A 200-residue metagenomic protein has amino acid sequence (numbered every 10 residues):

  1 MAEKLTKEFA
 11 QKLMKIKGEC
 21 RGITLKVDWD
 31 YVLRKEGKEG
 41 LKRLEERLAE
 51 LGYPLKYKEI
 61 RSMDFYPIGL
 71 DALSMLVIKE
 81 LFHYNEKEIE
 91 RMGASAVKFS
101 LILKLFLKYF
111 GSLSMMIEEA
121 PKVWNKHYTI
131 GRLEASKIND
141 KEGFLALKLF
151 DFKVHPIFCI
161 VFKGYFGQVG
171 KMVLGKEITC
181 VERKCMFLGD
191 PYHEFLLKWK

Functional and structural regions predicted by a protein language model:
A2-G22, D28, N125-K163, K171-K200: Short terminal or interdomain "cap/linker" segment that borders an active site or interface and mediates
A2-L101: N-terminal low-complexity or simple alpha-helical regulatory segments that function as activation/interaction modules
E59-V161, T179, K184: Amphipathic interaction/junction segments at domain boundaries or subunit interfaces
